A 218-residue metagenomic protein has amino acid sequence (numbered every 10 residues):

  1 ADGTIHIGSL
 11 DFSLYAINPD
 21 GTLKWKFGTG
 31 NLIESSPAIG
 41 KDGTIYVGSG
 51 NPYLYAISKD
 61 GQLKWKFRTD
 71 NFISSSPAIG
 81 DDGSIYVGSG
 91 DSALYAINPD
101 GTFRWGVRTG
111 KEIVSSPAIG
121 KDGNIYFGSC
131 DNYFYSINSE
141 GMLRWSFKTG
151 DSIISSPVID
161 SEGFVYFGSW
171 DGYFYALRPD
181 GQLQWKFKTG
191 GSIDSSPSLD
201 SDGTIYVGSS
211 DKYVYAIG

Functional and structural regions predicted by a protein language model:
A1-G218: Extracytoplasmic/lumenal domain signature
